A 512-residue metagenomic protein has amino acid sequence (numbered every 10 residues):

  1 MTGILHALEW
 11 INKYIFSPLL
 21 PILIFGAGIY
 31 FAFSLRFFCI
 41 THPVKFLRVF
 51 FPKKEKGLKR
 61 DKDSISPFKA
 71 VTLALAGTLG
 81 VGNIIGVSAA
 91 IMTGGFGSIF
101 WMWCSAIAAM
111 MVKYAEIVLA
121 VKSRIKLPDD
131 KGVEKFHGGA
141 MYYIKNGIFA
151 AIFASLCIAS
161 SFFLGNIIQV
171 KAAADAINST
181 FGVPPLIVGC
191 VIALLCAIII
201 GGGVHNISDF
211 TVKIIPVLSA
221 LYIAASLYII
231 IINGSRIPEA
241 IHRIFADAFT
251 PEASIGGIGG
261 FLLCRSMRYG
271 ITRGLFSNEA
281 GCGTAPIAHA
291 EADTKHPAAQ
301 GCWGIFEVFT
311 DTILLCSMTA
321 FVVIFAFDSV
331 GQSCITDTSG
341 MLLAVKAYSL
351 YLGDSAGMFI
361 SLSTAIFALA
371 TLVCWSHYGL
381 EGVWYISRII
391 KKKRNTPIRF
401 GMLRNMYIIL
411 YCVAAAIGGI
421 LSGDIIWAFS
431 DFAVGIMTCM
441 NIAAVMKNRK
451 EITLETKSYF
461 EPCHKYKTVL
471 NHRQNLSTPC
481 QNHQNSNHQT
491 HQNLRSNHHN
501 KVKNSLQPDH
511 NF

Functional and structural regions predicted by a protein language model:
M1-V81, I91-S98, A109, A443-R473 (+1 more regions): N-terminal alpha-helical transmembrane segments of multi-pass membrane transport and channel/translocase proteins
L23-Y30, S34, F38-L47, K171-I177 (+5 more regions): Membrane-interface loop-to-helix entry segments
Y30-A32, S105-F136, A140-M141, K145-I199 (+2 more regions): Helix-loop-helix module between adjacent transmembrane segments
S34-C39, G82-V87, F162-A174, C196-D209 (+4 more regions): Transmembrane helix-loop junctions in multi-pass membrane proteins
F37-I65, A89, G95-I99, M111-N146 (+3 more regions): Flexible loop linkers connecting adjacent transmembrane helices in multi-pass alpha-helical membrane transporters
L58-T93, K122, D129, V133-M141 (+3 more regions): Alpha-helical membrane segments and immediately flanking helix-loop junctions that form or couple to the substrate/ion
A108-E116, C190-V204, I215-S235, R268 (+3 more regions): Selective recognition of specific alpha-helical transmembrane segments in multi-pass small-molecule
Y114-S123, L127-D129, L227-R243, I255-G257 (+3 more regions): Extracellular/periplasmic helix-exit of transmembrane alpha-helices
